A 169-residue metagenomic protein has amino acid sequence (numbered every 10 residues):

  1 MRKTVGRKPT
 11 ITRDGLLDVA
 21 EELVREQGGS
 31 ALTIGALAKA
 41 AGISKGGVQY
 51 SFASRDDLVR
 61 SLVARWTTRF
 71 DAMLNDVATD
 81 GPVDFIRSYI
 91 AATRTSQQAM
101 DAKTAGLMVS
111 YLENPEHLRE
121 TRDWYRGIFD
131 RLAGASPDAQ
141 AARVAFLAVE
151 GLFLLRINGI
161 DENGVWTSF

Functional and structural regions predicted by a protein language model:
M1-I11: N-terminal intrinsically disordered/low-complexity leader segments
G15, V19, L23-D57: Helix-turn-helix
V19-Q27, A72-D76, L107, A148-L155: Solvent-exposed, amphipathic alpha-helical segments
V59-W66: Alpha-helical DNA-contacting segments of helix-turn-helix folds
T68-A105: Hydrophobic alpha-helical connector segments
Y89-T93, T104-Y111, A145-L152: Short alpha-helical scaffolding segments that buttress acidic/His motifs in well-ordered protein cores
S96-A105, V109-Y125: Conserved, surface-exposed functional patches that form binding/active-site neighborhoods
P115-R122, R126-F169: Hydrophobic/aromatic-rich alpha-helical bundle segments in the mid-to-C-terminal region
